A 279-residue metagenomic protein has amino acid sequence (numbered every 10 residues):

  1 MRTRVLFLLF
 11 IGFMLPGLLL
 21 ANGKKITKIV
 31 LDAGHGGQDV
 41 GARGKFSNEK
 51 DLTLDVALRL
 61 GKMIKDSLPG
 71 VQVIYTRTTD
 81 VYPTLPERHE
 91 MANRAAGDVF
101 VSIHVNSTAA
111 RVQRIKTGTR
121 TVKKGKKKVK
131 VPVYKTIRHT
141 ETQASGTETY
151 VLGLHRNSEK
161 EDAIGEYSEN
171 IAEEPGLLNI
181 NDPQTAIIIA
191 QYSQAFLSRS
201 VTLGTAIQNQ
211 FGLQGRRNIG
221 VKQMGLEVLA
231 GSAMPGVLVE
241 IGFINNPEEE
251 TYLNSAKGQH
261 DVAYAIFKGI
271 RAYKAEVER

Functional and structural regions predicted by a protein language model:
M1-V5: Positively charged n-region of N-terminal signal peptides that target proteins for export
L8-G17: Bacterial N-terminal signal peptides
G23-G36: Short N-terminal segments immediately surrounding and downstream of signal-peptide cleavage
K24-I26, D51-R279: Active-site-proximal helix/loop segments of hydrolytic enzymes
H35-K45, N246, E250: Glycine-rich N-terminal loop/short-helix segment of MobA-like nucleotidyltransferase
G41-D55: Glycine- and acidic-residue-enriched helix-capping/strand-helix junction motifs
